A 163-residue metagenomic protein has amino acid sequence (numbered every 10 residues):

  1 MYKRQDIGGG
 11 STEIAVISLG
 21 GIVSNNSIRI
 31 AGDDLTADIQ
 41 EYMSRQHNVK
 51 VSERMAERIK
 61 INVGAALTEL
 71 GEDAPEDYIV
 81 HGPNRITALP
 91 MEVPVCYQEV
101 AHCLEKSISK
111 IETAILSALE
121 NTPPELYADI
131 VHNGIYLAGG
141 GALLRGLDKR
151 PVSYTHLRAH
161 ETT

Functional and structural regions predicted by a protein language model:
M1-Q5, T155-T162: Conserved small/polar residues in nucleotide/adenosyl-binding loops
K3-G21: Gly/Thr-rich phosphate-binding beta-strand-loop-beta motif of the actin/hexokinase/Hsp70
D6, I39, I115, L137: Residue-level signature of catalytic and energy-coupling elements of molecular machines, predominantly ATP/GTP-dependent
L19-E105, L116, I130: Phosphate-binding glycine-rich/basic clefts of nucleotide- and phosphate-handling proteins, predominantly
I111-E125: A short, acidic, amphipathic alpha-helical segment used as a generic capping/interface helix at domain edges
Y127-K149: Glycine-rich phosphate-binding loops at beta-strand->alpha-helix junctions
L147-L157: Catalytic phosphate/nucleotide-handling subdomain of diverse soluble enzymes
